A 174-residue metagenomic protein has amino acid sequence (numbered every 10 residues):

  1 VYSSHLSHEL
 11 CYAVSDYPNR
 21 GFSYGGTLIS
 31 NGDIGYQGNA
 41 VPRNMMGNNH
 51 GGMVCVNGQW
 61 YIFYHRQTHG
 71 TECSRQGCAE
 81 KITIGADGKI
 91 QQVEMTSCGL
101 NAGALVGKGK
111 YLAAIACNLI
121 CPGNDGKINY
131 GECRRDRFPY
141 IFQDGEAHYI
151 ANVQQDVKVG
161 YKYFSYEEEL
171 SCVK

Functional and structural regions predicted by a protein language model:
V1-K174: Carbohydrate-active catalytic/glycan-binding domains of CAZyme proteins, especially the secreted or lumenal ectodomains
